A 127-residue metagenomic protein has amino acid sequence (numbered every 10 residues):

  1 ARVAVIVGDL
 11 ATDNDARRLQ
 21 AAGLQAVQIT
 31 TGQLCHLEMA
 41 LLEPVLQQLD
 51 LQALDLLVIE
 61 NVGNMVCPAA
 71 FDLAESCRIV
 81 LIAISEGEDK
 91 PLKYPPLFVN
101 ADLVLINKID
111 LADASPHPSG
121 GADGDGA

Functional and structural regions predicted by a protein language model:
A1-S76, G87-D89, F98: Nucleotide-state-sensitive switch-loop elements of NTP-binding domains
A4, C77-L81, F98-A112, G120-A127: Conserved beta-strand/loop subsegment of P-loop NTPase cores
D9, I84, K108: Residue-level signal for short, function-critical loop segments
T12-A16, K90-Y94, P118-G124: Short, glycine/polar-rich helix-capping loops at beta-to-alpha or helix-loop-helix junctions that flank or form
C35, S115-P116: Flexible, glycine- and charge-enriched loops at secondary-structure boundaries
N64-M65, E86, L105, A112: Glycine-rich nucleotide phosphate-binding loop and flanking beta-alpha elements of Rossmann-like dinucleotide-binding
